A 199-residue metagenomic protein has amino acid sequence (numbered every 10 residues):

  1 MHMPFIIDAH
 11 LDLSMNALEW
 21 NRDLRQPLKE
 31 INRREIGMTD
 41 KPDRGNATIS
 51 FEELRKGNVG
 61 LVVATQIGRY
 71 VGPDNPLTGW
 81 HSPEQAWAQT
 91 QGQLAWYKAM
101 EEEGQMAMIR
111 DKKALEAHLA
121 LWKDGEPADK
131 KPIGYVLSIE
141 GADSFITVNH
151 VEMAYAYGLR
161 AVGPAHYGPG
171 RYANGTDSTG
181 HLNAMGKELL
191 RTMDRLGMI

Functional and structural regions predicted by a protein language model:
M1-A184, E188: N-terminal hydrophobic targeting/anchoring segments and the immediately downstream early-domain regions of hydrolases
L189-I199: Substrate-binding cleft of carbohydrate-active enzyme catalytic domains
